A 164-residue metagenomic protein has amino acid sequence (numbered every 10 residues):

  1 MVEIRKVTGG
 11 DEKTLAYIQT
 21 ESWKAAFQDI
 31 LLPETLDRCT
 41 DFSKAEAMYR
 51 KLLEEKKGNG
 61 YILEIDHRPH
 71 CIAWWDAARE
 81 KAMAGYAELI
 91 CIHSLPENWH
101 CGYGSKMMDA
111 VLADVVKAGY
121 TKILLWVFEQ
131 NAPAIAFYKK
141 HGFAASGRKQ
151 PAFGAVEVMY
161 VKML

Functional and structural regions predicted by a protein language model:
V2-E3: Extreme N-terminal starter segment of soluble prokaryotic enzymes
K6-E12, Y17-L31, T35-E97, M108-A110 (+4 more regions): Acetyl-CoA-dependent GNAT
H67, C71, G102-G104, G142: Conserved phosphate-binding and hydrolysis motifs of nucleotide-dependent enzymes
A87, T121-I135, K139-H141, G147-L164: C-terminal "cap" of GNAT-fold acetyltransferases
L95-E97, C101, E129-Q130: Active-site acidic-Proline motif in GNAT/NAT acetyltransferases
H100-A113, A136-K140: Conserved acetyl-CoA-binding loop-helix of GNAT-fold acetyltransferases
C101, A118-T121: Short coil/turn segments at alpha/beta junctions that flank glycine-rich nucleotide-binding fingerprints
